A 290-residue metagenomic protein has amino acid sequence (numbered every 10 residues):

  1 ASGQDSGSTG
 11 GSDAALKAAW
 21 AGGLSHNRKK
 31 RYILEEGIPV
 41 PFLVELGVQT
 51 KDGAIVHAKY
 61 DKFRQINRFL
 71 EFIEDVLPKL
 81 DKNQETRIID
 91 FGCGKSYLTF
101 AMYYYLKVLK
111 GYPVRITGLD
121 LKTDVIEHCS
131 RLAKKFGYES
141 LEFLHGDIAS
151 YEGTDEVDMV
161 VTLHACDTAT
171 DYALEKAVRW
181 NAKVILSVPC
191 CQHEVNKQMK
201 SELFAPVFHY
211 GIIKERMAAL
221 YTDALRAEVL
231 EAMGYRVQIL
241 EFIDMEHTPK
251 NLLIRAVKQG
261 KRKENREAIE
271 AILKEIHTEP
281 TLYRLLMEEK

Functional and structural regions predicted by a protein language model:
A1-D5, T9, A15-A18, G22-L24 (+4 more regions): Class I S-adenosyl-L-methionine
S2-T86: Conserved Class I S-adenosyl-L-methionine-dependent methyltransferase catalytic core
D61-R68, G94-L98, L121-V125: Phosphate/oxyanion-binding active-site loops and adjacent basic polyanion-contact surfaces
Q84-G94: Conserved class I S-adenosyl-L-methionine
E85, P113, V157: Phosphate-coordination loops involved in phosphoryl transfer and adenosine-cofactor binding
K95-G111: Conserved SAM-binding loop of SAM-dependent methyltransferases across substrates and taxa, primarily the Class I
V108-Y112, K135-Y138: Short helix-capping segments at alpha-helix termini
V114-D120: Conserved SAM-binding motif I beta-strand of class I
